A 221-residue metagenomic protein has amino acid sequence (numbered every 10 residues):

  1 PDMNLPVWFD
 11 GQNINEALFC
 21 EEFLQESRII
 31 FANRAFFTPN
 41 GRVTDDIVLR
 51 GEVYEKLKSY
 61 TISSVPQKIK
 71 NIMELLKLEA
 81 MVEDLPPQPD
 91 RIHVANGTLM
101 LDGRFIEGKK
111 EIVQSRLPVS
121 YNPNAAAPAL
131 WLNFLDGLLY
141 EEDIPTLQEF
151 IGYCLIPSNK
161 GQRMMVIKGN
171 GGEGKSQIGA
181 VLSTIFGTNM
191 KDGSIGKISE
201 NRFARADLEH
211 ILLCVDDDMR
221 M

Functional and structural regions predicted by a protein language model:
P1-P118: Intein modules and their embedded homing endonuclease domains
S27-R42, T98-L213: P-loop NTPase catalytic core of nucleic-acid-dependent motor ATPases
L212-M221: Conserved AAA+/SF3 P-loop NTPase catalytic/coupling segment centered on the Walker-B
